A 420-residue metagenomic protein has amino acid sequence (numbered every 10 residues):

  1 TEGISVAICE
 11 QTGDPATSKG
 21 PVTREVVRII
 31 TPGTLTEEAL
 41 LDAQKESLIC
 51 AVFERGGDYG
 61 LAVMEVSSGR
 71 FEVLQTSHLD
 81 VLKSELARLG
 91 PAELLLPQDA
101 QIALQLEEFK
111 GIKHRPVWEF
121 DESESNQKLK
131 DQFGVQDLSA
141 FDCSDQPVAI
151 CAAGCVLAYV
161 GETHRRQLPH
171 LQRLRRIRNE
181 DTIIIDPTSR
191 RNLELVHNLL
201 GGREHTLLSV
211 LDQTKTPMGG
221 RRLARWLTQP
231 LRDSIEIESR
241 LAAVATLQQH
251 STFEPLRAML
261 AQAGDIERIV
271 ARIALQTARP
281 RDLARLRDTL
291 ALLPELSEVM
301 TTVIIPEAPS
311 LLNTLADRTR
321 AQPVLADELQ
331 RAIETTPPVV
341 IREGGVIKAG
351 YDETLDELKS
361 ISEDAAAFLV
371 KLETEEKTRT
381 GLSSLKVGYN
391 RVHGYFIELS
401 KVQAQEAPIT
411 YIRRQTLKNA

Functional and structural regions predicted by a protein language model:
T1-Q249, E254, A261-A274, A278-T374: Charged catalytic and DNA/RNA-contacting regions of genome-maintenance and nucleic-acid-processing enzymes
Q98, Y389, K401: Active-site proximal loops enriched in glycine and acidic residues that flank catalytic Cys/His/Asp and coordinate
A367-V387: Flexible, glycine/threonine-enriched loop-and-boundary segments that flank and lead into catalytic domains of large
K401-T410: Cytochrome P450 core scaffold surrounding the K-helix E-X-X-R motif and the conserved "meander" helix-loop region
T410-A420: Divalent-cation-assisted or electrostatically stabilized phosphate/pyrophosphate-binding catalytic cores
